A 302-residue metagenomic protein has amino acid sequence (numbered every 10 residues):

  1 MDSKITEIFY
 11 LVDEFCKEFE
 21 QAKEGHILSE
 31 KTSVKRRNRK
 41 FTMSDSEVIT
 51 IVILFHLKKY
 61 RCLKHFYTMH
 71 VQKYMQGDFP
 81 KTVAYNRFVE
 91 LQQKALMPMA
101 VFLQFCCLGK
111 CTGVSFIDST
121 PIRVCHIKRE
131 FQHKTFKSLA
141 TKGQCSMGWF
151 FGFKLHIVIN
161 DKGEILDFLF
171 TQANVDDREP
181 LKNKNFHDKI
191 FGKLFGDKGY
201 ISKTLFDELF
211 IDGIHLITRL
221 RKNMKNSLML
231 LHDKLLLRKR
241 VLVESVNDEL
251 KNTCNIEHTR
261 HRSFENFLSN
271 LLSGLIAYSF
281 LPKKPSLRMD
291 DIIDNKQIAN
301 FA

Functional and structural regions predicted by a protein language model:
M1-A302: Short alpha-helical elements
